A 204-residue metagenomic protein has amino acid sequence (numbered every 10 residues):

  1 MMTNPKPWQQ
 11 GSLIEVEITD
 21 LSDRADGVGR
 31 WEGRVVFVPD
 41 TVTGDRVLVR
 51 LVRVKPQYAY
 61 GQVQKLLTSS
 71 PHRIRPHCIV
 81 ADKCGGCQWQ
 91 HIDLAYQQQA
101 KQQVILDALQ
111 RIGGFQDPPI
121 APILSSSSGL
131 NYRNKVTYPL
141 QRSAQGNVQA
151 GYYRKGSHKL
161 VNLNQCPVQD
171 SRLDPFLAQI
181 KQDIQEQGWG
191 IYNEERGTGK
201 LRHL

Functional and structural regions predicted by a protein language model:
M1-L204: Accessory RNA-recognition modules of RNA-modification enzymes
